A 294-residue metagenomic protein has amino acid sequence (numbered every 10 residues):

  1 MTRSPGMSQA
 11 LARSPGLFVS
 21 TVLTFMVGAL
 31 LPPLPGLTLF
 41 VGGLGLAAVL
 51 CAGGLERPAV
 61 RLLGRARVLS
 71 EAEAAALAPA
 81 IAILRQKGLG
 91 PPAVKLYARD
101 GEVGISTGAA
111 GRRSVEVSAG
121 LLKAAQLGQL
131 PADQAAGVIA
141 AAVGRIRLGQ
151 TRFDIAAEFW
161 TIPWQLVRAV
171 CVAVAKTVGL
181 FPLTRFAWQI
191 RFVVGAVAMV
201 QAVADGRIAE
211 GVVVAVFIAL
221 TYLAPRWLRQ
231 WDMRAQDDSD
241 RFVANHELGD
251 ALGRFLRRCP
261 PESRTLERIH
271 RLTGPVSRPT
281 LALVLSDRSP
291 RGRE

Functional and structural regions predicted by a protein language model:
M1, D154-V178: Membrane-helix boundary/interface segments in integral membrane proteins
M1-I105, V172-D237, E247-D250, R254-R271 (+2 more regions): Hydrophobic or amphipathic, alpha-helical segments that drive membrane association/targeting
G104-A132: Active-site scaffold of zinc-dependent metalloenzymes
V117, A125, V143, T161-L166: Generic multipass alpha-helical transmembrane bundles of integral membrane proteins
K123, G137, R145, T273-R278: Cytosol-facing regions at membranes
I139-R147, D238, F242: Active-site His/Glu-centered metal-binding helix of metallohydrolases
A142-F159: Catalytic Zn2+-binding segment of zinc metalloproteases
